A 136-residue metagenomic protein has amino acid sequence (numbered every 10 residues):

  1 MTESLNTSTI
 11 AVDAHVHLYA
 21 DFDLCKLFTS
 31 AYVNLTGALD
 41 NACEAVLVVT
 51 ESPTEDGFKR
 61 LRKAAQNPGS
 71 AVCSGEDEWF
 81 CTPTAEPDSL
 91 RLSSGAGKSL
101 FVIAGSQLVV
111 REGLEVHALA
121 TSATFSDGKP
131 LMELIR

Functional and structural regions predicted by a protein language model:
M1-A104, L108-V109: An N-terminally biased module of ancient metal coordination in phosphate/nucleic-acid-related enzymes
G113, H117-R136: Domain-core and long-helix interface of multi-subunit machines
